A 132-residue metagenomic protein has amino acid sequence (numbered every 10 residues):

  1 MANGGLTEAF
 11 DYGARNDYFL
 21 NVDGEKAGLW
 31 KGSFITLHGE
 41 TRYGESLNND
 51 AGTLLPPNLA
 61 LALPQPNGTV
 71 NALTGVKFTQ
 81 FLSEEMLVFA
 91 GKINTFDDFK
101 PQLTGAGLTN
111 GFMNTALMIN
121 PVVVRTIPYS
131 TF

Functional and structural regions predicted by a protein language model:
M1, G39-E45, K92-D97: Transmembrane beta-strands of outer-membrane beta-barrel pores
A2-G13: Surface-exposed strand-loop-strand hairpins of Gram-negative outer-membrane beta-barrel proteins
F10-Y12, L29, V70, P128: Solvent-exposed loop and beta-edge segments used for protein-protein assembly and interaction
A14-Y18, I35, T74-V76, V88: Residue-level detector of short, conserved catalytic/binding motifs and their immediate flanks
D17, N21-D23, T79-F81: Transmembrane beta-barrel domains of outer membrane proteins
F19-N21, H38, G91: Residues in well-ordered beta-strands of folded domains
V22-I35, E84-E85: Short loop/turn motifs that connect adjacent beta-strands in outer-membrane beta-barrel proteins
N48-K77, E84-F132: Surface-exposed coil loops of outer-membrane beta-barrel proteins
